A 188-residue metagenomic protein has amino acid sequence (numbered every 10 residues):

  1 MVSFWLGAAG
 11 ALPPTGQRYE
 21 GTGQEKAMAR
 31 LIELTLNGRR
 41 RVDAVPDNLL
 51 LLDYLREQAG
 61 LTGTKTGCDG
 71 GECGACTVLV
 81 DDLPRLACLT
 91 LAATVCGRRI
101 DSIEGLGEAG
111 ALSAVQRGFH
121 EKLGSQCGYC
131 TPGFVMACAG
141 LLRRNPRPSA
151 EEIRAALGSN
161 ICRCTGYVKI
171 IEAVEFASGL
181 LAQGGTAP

Functional and structural regions predicted by a protein language model:
L12-Q17: Short, low-complexity intrinsically disordered segments enriched in A/P/G/S/L with frequent Arg, especially at protein
G23-P188: Signature of N-terminal electron-transfer/Fe-S-associated modules in redox systems
